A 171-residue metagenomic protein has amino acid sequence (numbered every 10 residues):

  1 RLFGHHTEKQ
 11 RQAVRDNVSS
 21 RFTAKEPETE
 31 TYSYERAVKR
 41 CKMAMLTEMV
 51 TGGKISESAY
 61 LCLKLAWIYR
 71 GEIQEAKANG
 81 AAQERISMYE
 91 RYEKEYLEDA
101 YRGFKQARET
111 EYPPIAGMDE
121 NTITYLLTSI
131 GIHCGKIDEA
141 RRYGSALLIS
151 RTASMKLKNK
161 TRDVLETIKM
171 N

Functional and structural regions predicted by a protein language model:
R1-K25, G53-K77, M118-S129: Amphipathic alpha-helical repeat scaffolds of TPR domains
H6-T7, C41-S58, G103-M118: Flexible helix-coil transition and linker loops at the boundaries of alpha-helical arrays
P27-M43, Y89-K105: Helix-turn-helix repeat elements of alpha-solenoid scaffolds
V50-T51, A76-I86, T152: Charged, low-complexity interaction regions
Y60, W67, I115-H133, K156-N171: TPR/TPR-like alpha-solenoid helical repeat scaffolds
E95-K105, D138-A153: TPR/TPR-like (Sel1-like) alpha-helical repeat modules
